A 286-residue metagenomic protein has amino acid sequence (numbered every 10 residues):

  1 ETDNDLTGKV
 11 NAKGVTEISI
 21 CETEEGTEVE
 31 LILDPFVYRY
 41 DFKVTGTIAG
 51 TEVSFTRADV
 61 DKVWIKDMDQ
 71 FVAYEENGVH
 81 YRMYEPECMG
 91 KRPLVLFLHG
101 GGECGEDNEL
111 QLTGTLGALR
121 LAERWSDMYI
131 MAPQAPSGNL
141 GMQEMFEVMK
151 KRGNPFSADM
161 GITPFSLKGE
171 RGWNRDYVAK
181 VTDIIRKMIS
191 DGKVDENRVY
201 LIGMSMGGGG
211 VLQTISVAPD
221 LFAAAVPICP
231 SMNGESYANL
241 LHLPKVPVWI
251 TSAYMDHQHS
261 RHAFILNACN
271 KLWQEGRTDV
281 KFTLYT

Functional and structural regions predicted by a protein language model:
E1-L94, A268-N270, V280: A domain-start/cap signature at the N-terminus of enzymes
F42-V44, E106-Q111, G141-F146, Q213-T214 (+2 more regions): Short, solvent-exposed loop/turn and secondary-structure capping segments
P93, M128, R198, A223 (+1 more regions): Alpha/beta-hydrolase fold active-site loops
L94, G101-V178: Active-site machinery of serine-nucleophile hydrolases
L96-L98, I228: Alpha/beta-hydrolase
L98-G100, S252-A253: The conserved beta1-alpha1 loop
R186-D191, E196-H242: Primarily recognizes the serine-hydrolase "nucleophile elbow" in alpha/beta-hydrolase and SGNH/GDSL folds
A223-T286: The feature captures the conserved acid-bearing segment of alpha/beta-hydrolase catalytic domains
